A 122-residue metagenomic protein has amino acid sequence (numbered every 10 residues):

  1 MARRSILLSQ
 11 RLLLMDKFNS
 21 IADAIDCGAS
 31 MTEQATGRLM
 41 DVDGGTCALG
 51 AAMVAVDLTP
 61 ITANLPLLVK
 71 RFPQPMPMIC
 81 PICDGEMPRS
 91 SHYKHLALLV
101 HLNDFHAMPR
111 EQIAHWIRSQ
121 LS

Functional and structural regions predicted by a protein language model:
M1-T46, M53-S122: Domain-length accessory/inserted modules outside core catalytic folds
